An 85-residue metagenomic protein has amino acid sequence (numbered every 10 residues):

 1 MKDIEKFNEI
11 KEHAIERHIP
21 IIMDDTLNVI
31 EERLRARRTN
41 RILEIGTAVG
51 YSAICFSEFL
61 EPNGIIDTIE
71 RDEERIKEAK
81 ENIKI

Functional and structural regions predicted by a protein language model:
M1-I85: A short alpha-helical cap/connector motif
